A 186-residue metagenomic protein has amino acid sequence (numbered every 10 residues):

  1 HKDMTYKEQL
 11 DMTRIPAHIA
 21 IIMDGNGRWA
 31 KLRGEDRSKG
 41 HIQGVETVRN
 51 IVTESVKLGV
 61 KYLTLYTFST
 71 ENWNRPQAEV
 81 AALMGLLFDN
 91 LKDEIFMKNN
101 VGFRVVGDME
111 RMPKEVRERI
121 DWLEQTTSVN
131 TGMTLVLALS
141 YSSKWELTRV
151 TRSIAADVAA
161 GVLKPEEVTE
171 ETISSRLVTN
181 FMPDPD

Functional and structural regions predicted by a protein language model:
H1-D186: Flexible, compositionally biased loop and terminal segments
